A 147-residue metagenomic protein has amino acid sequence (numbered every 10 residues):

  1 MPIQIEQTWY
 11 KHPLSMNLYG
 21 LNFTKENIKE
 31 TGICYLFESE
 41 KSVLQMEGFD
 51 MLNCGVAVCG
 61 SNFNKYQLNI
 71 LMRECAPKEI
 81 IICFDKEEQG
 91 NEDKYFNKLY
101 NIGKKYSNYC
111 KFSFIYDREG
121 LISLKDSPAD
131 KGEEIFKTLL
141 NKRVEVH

Functional and structural regions predicted by a protein language model:
M1-C75: Phosphate-handling DNA/RNA-contact segment within nucleic-acid enzymes
G48-H147: TOPRIM fold recognition
